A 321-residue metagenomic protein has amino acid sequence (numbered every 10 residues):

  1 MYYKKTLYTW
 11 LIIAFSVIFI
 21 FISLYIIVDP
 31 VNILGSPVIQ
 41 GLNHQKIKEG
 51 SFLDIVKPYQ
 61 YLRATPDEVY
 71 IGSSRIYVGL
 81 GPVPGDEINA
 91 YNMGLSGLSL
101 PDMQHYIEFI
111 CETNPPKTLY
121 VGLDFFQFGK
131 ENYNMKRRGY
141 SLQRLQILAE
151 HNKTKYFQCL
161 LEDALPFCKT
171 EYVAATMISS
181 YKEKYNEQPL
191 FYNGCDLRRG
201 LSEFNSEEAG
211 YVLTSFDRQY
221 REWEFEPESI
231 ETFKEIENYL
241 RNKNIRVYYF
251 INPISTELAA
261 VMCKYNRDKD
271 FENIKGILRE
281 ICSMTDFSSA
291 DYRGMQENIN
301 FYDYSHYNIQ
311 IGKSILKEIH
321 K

Functional and structural regions predicted by a protein language model:
T9-D29: Hydrophobic membrane-insertion alpha-helices, especially the h-region of bacterial N-terminal signal peptides
V28-L53: Alpha-helical transmembrane signal-anchor/signal-peptide segments
Q45-Y70: Short extracytoplasmic
T65-K155: Membrane-embedded segments
M103-Y106, E226-K234, Y265-L278: Well-ordered, non-membrane alpha-helical segments in soluble/globular domains
N132, K136-N242: Secreted/periplasmic serine-hydrolase-like ester/acetyl group-modifying domain
E237-C263: Active-site segments of SGNH/GDSL-like serine hydrolases that catalyze O-acetyl group transfer/hydrolysis on lipids
Y265, K269-K321: C-terminal regions of proteins
